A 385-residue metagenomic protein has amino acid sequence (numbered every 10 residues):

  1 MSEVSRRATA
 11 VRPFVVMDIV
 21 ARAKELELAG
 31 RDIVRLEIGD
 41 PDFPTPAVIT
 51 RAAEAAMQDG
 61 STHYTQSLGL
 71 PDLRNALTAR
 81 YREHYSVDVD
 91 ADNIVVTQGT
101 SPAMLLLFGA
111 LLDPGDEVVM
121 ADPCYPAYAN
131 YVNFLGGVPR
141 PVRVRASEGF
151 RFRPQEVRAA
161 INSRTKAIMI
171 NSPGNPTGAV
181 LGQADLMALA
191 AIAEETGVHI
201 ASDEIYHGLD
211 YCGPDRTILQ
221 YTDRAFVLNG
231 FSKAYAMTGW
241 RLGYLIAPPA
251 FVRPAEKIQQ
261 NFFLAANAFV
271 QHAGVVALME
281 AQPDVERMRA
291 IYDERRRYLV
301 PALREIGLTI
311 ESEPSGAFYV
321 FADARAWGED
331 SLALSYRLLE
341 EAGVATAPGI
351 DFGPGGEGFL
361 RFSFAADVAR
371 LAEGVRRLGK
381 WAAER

Functional and structural regions predicted by a protein language model:
M1-R7: Short, contiguous pre-domain boundary segments
V4, F14, I19-I33, D40-A56 (+1 more regions): PLP-dependent class I/II
E37-P41, A55-R74, E83-H84: A glycine-/small-polar-enriched, mobile loop at the entrance of the PLP active site in fold-type I
